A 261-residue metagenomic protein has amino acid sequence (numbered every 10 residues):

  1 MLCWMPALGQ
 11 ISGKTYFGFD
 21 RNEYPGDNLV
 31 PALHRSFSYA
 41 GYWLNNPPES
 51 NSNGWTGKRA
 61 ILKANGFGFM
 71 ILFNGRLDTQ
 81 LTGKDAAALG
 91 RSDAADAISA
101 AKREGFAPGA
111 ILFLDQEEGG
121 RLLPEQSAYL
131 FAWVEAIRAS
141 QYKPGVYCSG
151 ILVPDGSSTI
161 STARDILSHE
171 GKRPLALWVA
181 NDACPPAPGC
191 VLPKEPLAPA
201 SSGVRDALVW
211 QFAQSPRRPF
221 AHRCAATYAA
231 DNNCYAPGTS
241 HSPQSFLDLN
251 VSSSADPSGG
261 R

Functional and structural regions predicted by a protein language model:
W4-P6: N-terminal signal peptide c-region/cleavage motif recognized by signal peptidases
Q10-E23, V30, A163, L167-R261: Functionally critical loop-and-helix segments that line ligand-binding/catalytic clefts of soluble enzyme domains
I11-S140: Substrate-binding cleft of extracellular glycoside hydrolase catalytic domains
E49, D78, V153, P216-R218: Flexible, glycine-rich phosphate/dinucleotide-binding loops and adjacent beta-alpha linkers at cofactor/substrate
N74, C148-L152, Q214: Acidic carboxylate-rich catalytic motifs and surrounding loops in phosphoryl-/glycosyl-chemistry enzymes
P124-Q126, D155-I166: Distinct, well-ordered alpha-helical segments
S140-S157, V209: Aromatic-lined carbohydrate-recognition surfaces of secreted/lumenal glycan-active proteins
